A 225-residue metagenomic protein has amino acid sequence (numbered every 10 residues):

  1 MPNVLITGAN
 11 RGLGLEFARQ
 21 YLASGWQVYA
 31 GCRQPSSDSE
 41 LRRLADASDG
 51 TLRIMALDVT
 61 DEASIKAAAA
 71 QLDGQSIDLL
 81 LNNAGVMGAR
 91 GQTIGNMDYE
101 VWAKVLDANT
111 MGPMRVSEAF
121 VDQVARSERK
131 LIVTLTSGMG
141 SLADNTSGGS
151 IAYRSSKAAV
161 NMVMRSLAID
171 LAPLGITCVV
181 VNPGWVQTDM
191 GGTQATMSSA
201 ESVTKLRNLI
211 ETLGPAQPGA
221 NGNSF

Functional and structural regions predicted by a protein language model:
I6-T7, N82-N83, K130-S137, T177-N182: Structural signature of the Rossmann-like NAD(P)-dependent dehydrogenase/reductase core
N10, G14-R19: N-terminal Rossmann NAD(P)H-binding glycine-rich loop of SDR-like oxidoreductase domains
R11, L79, G85-A89: Flexible cofactor-recognition loop at the NAD(P)H-binding site of Rossmann-like short-chain dehydrogenase/reductase
S24-E40: Conserved glycine-rich Rossmann-like NAD(P)H-binding loop of the short-chain dehydrogenase/reductase
M55-A67: The beta1-alpha1 cofactor-binding region of Rossmann-like NAD(H)/NADP(H)-dependent oxidoreductases
V86-L106, M114, A125-A172: Catalytic loop of short-chain dehydrogenase/reductase
V180-P183, T188, G192-F225: C-terminal helical subdomain
